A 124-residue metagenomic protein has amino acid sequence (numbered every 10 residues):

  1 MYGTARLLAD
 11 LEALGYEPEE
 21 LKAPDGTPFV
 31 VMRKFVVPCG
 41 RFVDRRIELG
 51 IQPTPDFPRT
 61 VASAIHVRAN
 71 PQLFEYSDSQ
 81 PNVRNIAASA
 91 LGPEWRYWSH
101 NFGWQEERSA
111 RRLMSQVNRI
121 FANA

Functional and structural regions predicted by a protein language model:
M1-D44, D56-A124: UBC/E2-like fold recognition across ubiquitin and ubiquitin-like conjugation systems, capturing catalytically active
Q52-T54: Solvent-exposed residues in well-ordered beta-strands and their adjoining turns, especially edge/terminal strands
